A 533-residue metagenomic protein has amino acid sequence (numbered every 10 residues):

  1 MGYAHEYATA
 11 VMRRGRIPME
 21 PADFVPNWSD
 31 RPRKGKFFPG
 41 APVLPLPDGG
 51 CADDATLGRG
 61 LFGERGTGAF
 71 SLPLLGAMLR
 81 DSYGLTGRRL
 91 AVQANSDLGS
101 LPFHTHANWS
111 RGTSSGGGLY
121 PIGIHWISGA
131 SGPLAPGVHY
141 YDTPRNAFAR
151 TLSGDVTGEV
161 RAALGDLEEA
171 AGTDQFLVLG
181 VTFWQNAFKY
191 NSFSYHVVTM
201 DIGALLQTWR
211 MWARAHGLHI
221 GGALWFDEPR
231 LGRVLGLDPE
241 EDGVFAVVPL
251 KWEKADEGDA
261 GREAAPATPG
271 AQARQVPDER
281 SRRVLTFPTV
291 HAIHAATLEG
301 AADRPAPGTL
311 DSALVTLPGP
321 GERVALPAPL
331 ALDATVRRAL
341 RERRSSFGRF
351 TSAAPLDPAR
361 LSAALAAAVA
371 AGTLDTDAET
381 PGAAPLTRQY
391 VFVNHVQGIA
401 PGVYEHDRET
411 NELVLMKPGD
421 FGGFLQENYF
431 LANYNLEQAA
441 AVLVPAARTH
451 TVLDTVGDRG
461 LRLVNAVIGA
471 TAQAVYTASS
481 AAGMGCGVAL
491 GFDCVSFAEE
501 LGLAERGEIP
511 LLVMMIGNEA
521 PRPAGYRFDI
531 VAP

Functional and structural regions predicted by a protein language model:
M1-A474, A482-P533: N-terminal accessory segments that position/regulate proteins before the catalytic core
